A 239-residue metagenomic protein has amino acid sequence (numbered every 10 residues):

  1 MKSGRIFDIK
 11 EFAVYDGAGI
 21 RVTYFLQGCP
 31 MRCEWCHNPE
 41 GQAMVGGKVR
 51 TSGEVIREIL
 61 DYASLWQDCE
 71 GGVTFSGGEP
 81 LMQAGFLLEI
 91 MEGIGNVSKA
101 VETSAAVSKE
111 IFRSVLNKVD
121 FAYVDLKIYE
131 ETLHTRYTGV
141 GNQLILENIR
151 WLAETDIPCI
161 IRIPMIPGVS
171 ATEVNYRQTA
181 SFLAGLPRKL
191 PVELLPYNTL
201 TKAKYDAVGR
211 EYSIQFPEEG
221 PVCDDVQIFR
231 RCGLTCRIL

Functional and structural regions predicted by a protein language model:
M1-Y15, P167-L239: Auxiliary Fe-S-binding modules of radical SAM enzymes
D8-R50: Canonical Radical SAM [4Fe-4S] cluster-binding loop centered on the CxxxCxxC motif and its immediate flanking residues
P39-C69, V73: Conserved alpha-helical substructure of the radical SAM core
E40-M44, T135-G141, V208-F216: Short glycine-enriched, charge-decorated loop/helix-capping segments at active-site entrances that position
K48-S52, T138-N142, T172, Q215-V222: Flexible, glycine- and charge-enriched loops at secondary-structure boundaries
S52-I56, V97-A100, F121, I228-T235: Residue-level detection of beta-strand scaffold positions
L60-S64, C69-G72, G77, L81-L200 (+1 more regions): Conserved AdoMet/S-adenosylmethionine-binding subsite of the radical SAM
